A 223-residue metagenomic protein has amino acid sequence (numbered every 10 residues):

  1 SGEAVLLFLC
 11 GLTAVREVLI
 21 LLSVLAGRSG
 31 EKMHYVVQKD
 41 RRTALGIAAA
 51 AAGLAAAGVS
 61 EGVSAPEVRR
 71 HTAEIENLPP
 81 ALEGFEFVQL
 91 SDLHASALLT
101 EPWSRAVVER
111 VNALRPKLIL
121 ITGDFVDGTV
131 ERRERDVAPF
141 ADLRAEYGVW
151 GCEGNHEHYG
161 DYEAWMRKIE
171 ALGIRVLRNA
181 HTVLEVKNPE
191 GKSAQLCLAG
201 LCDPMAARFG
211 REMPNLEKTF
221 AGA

Functional and structural regions predicted by a protein language model:
S1-S64: Non-catalytic terminal accessory segments
R69-A223: Soluble catalytic domains of enzymes that build or remodel membrane lipids, polysaccharides, and related
